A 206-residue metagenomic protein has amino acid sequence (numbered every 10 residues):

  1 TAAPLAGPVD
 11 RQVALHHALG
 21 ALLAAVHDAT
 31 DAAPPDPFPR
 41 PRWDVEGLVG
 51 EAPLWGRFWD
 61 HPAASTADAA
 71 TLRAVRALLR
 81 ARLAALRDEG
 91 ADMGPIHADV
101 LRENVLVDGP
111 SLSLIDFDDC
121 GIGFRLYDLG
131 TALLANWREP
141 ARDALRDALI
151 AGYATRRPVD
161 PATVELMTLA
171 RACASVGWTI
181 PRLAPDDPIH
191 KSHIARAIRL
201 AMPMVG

Functional and structural regions predicted by a protein language model:
T1: Conserved short submotifs of the Hanks-type protein kinase catalytic core that shape the nucleotide-binding pocket
G7-A70, A91-M93: A cross-family kinase active-site recognition segment
Q12-G20, L126, R142, K191-I194: Short, charged, low-complexity patches
V26, R80-Y127: Active-site acidic catalytic loop and adjacent metal/ATP-binding pocket of ATP-dependent phosphoryl transfer enzymes
E46-W55, G152-D160, I194-G206: Short, mixed-charge aromatic SLiMs
F58-A63, A144, G177-G206: ATP/Mg2+ or Mg2+-diphosphate-binding catalytic cores that bind nucleotide phosphates or diphosphates via glycine-rich
R125-R157, R171-D187: Active-site activation/catalytic loop segments of kinase-like enzymes and analogous catalytic loops in related
P158-L169: All-alpha amphipathic helical-bundle segments outside canonical DNA-binding/catalytic cores that form hydrophobic
